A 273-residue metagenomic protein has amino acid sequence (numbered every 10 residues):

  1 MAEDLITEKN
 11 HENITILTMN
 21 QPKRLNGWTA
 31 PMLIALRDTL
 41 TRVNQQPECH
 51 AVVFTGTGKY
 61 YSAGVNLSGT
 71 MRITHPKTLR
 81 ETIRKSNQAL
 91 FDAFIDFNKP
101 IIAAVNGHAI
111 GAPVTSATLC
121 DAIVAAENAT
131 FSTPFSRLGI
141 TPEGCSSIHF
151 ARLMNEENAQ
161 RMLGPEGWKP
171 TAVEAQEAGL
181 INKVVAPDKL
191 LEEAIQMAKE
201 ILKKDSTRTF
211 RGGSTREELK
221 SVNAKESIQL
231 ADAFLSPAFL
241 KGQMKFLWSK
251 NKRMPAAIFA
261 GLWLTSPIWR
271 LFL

Functional and structural regions predicted by a protein language model:
M1-E12, E166-A172, D188, E192 (+1 more regions): C-terminal alpha-helix plus adjacent terminal tail
M1-T57, W269-F272: Conserved CoA-thioester-binding segment of acyl-CoA-metabolizing enzymes
L17, Q21, A35-L36, F54 (+5 more regions): Terminal peptide-recognition signature
P31-A35, S86, A93, E193 (+2 more regions): Charged catalytic carboxylate motif
E48, G56-A93, A109, G139: Glycine- (often His-adjacent) and acidic-residue-rich active-site loop that binds/positions the CoA thioester
K59-S62, I110-G111, S132, K225 (+1 more regions): Short, active-site-adjacent cap segments at secondary-structure transitions
A93-D205: Crotonase-fold acyl-CoA enzyme core
